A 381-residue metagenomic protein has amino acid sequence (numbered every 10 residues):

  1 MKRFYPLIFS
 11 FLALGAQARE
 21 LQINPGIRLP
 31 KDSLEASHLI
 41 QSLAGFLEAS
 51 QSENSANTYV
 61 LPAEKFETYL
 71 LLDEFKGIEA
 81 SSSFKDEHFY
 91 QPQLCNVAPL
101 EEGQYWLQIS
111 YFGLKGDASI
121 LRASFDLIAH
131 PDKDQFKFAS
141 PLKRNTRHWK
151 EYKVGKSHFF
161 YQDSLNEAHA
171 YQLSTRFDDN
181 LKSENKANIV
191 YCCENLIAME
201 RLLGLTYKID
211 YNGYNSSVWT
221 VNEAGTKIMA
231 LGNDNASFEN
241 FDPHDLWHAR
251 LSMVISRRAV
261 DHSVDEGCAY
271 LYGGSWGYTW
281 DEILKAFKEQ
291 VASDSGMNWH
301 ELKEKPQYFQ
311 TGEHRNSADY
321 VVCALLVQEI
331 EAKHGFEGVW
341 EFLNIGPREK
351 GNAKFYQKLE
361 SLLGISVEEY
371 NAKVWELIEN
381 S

Functional and structural regions predicted by a protein language model:
M1-Q22: Bacterial Sec-dependent N-terminal signal peptides
Q17-K150: N-terminal low-structure segments adjacent to metalloprotease catalytic domains across cellular compartments
P30-Q41, D163-Q172, N233-F241, R258-S263 (+3 more regions): Soluble non-cytosolic domains of exported or imported proteins
S37, Q41-E48, T175, N240 (+6 more regions): Solvent-exposed, polar/charged alpha-helical surfaces in well-ordered, non-transmembrane soluble domains, broadly
E53-N54, N166-H169, E337: Primarily extracytoplasmic ectodomains and periplasmic/lumenal surface modules that are beta-strand-rich
S81-S110, F241-S252, S263, A269-Y270 (+1 more regions): Short N-terminal secondary-structure initiator segments
W149-D261, K354-F355: Juxtacatalytic substrate-recognition/specificity segment
S237, S256-S381: Acidic/His/Gly-enriched intrinsically disordered linker/tail segments that often contain short helix/coil "MoRF-like"
